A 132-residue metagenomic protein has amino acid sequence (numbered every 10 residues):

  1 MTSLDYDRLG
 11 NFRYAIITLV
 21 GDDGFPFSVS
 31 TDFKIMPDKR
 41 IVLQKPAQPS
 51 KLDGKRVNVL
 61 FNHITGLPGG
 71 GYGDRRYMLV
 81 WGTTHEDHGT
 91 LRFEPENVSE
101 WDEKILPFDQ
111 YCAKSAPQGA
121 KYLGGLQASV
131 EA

Functional and structural regions predicted by a protein language model:
M1-A132: Binding-site signature for planar aromatic cofactors or substrates
